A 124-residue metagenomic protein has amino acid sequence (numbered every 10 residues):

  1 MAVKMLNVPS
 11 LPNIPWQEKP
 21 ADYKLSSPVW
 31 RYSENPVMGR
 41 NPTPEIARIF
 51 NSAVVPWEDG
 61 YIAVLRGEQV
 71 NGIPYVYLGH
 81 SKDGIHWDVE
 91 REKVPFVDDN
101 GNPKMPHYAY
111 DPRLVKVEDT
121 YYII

Functional and structural regions predicted by a protein language model:
M1-H107, V115-I124: Beta-rich carbohydrate-recognition and catalytic domains
